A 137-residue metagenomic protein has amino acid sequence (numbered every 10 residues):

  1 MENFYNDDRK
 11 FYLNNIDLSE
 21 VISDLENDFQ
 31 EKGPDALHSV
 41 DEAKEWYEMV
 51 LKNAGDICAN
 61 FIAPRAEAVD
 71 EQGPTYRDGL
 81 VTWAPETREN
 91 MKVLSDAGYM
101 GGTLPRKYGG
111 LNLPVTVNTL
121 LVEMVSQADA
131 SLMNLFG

Functional and structural regions predicted by a protein language model:
M1-N134: Amphipathic, small/basic residue-rich leader segments at the start of a protein or domain
G137: Conserved A3 ("GATE") glycine/threonine-rich loop of ANL adenylate-forming enzymes
